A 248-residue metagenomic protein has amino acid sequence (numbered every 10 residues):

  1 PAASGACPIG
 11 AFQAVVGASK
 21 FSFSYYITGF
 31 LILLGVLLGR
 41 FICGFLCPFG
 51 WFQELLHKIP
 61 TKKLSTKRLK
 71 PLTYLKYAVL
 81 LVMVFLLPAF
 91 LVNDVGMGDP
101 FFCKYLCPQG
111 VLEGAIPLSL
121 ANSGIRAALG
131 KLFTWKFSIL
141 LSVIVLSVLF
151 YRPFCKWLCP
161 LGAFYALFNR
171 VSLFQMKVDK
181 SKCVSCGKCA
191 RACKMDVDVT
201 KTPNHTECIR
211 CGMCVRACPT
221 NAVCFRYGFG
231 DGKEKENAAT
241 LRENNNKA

Functional and structural regions predicted by a protein language model:
P1-T200, T206-A248: Non-ligating segments of multi-cofactor redox enzymes
